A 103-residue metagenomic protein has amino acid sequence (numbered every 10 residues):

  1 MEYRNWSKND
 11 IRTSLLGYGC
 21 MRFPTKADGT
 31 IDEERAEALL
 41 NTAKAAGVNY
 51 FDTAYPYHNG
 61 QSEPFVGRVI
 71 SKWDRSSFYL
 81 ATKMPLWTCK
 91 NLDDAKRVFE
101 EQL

Functional and structural regions predicted by a protein language model:
M1-F78: N-terminal binding-site loop/beta-alpha segment at the start of enzyme catalytic domains that lines or forms
A27, C89-L103: Glycine/proline-rich, positively charged, aromatic-decorated active-site loop/lid region on the catalytic face
D52-P56, P85-L92: Short gly/ser-rich anion-binding loops that grip negatively charged ligand groups
S76-T88: A short, structured active-site edge motif that brings together acidic residues
